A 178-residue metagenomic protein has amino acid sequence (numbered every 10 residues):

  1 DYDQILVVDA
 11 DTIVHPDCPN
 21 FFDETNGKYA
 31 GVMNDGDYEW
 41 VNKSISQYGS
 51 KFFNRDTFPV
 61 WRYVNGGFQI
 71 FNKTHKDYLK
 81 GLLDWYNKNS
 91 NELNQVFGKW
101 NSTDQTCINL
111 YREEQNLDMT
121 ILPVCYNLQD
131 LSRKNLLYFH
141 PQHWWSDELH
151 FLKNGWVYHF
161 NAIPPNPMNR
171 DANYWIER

Functional and structural regions predicted by a protein language model:
D1-K43: GT-A fold catalytic core of metal-dependent nucleotide-sugar glycosyltransferases, centered on the diacidic
D3, G67, W156: Residue-level detector of short, conserved catalytic/binding motifs and their immediate flanks
V8, V64-N65: Short, basic and Ser/Thr-rich N-terminal targeting/leader segments
P16-P19, N42-I45, L79-D84, R170: A short secondary-structure junction signal
K28-Y29, G66-Q69: Small-molecule pocket liners
G36, F68, K76-Y78: An acidic intrinsically disordered interaction segment
Q47-V60: Short, flexible, basic/aromatic active-site loop/helix in glycosyltransferases
P59-V60, V64, K73-R178: A glycosyltransferase accessory/donor-loop signature
